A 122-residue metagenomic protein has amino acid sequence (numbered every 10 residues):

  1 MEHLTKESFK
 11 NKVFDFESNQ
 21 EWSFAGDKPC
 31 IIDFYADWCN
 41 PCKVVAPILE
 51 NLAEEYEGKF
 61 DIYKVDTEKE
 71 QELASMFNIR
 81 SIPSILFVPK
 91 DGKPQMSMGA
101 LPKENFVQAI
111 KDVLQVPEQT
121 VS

Functional and structural regions predicted by a protein language model:
M1-K10, Q115-S122: N-terminal targeting signals for export/organelle localization
H3, F34, V45-A53, E57-E72: Thiol-based oxidoreductase modules, predominantly thioredoxin-like and allied folds used for disulfide exchange
T5-C30: A short beta-strand-turn-helix
K6, A36, I79-I82, K103: ATP/adenylate-binding site constellation spanning eukaryotic-like Ser/Thr protein kinases, ABC-transporter
D27-C30, F34-W38, S81: Short pre-active-site segment immediately N-terminal to redox-active cysteine/selenocysteine motifs in thiol-based
N40-K43, L86: Cys/His/Pro-rich metal-binding microdomains
Q71-R80: Mid-chain, well-packed structural core segment of small domains
S81, L86-V121: Non-catalytic, surface beta->alpha helical segment in thiol-disulfide oxidoreductase systems
